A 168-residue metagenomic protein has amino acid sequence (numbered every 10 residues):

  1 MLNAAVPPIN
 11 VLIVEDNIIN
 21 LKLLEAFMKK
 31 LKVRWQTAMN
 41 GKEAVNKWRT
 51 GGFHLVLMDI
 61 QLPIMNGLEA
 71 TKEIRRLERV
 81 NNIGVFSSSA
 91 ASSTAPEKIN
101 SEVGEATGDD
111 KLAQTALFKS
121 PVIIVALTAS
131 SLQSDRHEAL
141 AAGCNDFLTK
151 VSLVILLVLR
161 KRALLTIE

Functional and structural regions predicted by a protein language model:
M1-E168: C-terminal compact regulatory domains
